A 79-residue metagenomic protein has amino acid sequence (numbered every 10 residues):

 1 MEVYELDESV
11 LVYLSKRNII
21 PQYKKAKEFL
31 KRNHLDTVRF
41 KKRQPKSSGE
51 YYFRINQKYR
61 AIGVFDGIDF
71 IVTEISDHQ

Functional and structural regions predicted by a protein language model:
M1-Y59, F65-Q79: Basic, Lys/Arg-enriched alpha-helical interface segments
